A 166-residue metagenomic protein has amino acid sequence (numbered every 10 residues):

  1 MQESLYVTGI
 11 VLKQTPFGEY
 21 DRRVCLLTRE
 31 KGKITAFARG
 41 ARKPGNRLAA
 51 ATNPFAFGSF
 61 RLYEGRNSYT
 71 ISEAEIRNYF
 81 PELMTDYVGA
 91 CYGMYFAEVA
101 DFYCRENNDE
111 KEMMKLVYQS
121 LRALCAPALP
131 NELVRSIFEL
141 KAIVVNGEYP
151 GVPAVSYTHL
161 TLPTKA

Functional and structural regions predicted by a protein language model:
M1-L160: Non-catalytic alpha-helical scaffolds and adjoining flexible linkers that form interface surfaces for assembly
T161-A166: A short, hydrophobic C-terminal helix/tail in secreted or cell-surface proteins
